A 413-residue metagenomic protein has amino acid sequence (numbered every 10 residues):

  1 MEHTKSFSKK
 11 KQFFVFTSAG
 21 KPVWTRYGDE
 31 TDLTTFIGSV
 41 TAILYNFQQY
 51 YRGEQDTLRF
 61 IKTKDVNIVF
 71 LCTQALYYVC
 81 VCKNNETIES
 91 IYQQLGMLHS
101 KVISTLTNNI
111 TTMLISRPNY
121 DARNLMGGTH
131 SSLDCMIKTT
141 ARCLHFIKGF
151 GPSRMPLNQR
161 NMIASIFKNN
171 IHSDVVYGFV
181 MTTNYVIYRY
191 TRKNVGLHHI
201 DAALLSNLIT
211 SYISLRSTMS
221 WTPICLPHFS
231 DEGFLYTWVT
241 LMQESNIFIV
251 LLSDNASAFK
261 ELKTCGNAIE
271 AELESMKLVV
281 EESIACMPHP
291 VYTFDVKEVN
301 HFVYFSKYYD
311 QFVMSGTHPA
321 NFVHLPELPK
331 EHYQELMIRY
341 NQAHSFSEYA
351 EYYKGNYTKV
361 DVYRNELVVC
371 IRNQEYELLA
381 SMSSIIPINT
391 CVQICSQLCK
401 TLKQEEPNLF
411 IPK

Functional and structural regions predicted by a protein language model:
M1-K413: Intrinsically disordered, Ser/Thr-rich regulatory regions of eukaryotic membrane-trafficking proteins
